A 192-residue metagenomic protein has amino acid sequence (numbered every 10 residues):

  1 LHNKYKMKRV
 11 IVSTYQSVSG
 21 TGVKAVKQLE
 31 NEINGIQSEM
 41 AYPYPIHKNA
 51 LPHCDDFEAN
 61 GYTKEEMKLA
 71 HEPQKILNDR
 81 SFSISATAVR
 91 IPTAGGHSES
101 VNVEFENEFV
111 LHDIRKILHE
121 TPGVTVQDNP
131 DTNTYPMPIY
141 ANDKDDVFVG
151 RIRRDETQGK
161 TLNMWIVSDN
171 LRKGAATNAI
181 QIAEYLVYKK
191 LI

Functional and structural regions predicted by a protein language model:
H2-I117: Active-site-lining helix/loop region of Rossmann-like oxidoreductase modules
I84-I192: C-terminal active-site/capping subdomain that shapes the small-molecule cofactor and substrate pocket of enzyme
